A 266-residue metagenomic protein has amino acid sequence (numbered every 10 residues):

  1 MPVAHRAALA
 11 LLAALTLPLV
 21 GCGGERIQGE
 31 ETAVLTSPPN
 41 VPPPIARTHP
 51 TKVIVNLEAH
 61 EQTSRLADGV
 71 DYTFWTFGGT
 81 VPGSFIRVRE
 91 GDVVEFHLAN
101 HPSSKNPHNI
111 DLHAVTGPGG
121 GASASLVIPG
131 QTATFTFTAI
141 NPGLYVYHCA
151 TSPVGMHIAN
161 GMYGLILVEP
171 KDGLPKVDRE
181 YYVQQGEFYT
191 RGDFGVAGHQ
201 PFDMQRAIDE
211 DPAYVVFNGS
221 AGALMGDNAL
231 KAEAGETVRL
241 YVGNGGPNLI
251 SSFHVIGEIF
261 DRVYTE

Functional and structural regions predicted by a protein language model:
M1-L9: Bacterial N-terminal signal peptides that target proteins for export
A10-L19: Bacterial N-terminal signal peptides
C22-E266: Copper-binding active sites and cupredoxin-like electron-transfer domains, recognizing His/Cys-rich ligand loops
